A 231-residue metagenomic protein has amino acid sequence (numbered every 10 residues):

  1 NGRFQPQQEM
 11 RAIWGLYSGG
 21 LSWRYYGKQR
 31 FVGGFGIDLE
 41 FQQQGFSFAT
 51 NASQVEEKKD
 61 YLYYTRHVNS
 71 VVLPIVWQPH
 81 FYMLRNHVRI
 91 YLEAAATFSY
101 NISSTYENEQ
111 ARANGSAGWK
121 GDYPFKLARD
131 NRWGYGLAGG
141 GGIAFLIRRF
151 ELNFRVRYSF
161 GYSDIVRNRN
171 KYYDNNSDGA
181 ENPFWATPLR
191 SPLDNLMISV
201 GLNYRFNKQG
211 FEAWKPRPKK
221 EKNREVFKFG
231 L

Functional and structural regions predicted by a protein language model:
N1-R24, N203-A213, V226-L231: Short glycine/proline- and aromatic-enriched beta-strand/turn motifs that initiate or cap beta-hairpins
N1-W14, Q43-V71, Y100-G134, I165-N175 (+1 more regions): Extracellular/periplasm-exposed beta-strand and loop segments of Gram-negative cell-envelope proteins, dominated by
G15-L21, V71-I75, I90, F98 (+2 more regions): Hydrophobic, lipid-facing positions within transmembrane beta-strands of outer-membrane proteins
S22-K58: Mid-chain, structured segments of secreted extracytoplasmic proteins
Y25-Q29, P79-R85, F145-R148, F206-K208: Outer-membrane beta-barrel strand-turn architecture
Q29-I37, N86-L92, R148-L152, D194-L196: Outer-envelope beta-barrel architecture signal
L39-S47, N69, P79-F81, A96-S104 (+2 more regions): Transmembrane beta-strands of outer-membrane beta-barrel pores
R129-G134, G139, A144-L231: Predominantly the C-terminal beta-signal and adjacent terminal strand-loop region of outer-membrane beta-barrel
